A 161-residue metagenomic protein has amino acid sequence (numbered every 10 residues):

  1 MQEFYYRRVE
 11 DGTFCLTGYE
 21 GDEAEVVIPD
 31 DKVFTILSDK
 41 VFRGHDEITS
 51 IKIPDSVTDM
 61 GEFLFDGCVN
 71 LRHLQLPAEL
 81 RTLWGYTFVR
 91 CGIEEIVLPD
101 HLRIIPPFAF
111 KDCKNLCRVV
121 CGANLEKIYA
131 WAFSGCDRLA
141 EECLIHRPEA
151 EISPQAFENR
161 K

Functional and structural regions predicted by a protein language model:
M1-G12, E20-I36, D46-D59, V69-T82 (+4 more regions): Structural signature of tandem-repeat unit edges
L16, D39-V41, G61-L64, W84-T87 (+3 more regions): Consensus positions within tandem repeat domains that build extended binding/scaffold surfaces
